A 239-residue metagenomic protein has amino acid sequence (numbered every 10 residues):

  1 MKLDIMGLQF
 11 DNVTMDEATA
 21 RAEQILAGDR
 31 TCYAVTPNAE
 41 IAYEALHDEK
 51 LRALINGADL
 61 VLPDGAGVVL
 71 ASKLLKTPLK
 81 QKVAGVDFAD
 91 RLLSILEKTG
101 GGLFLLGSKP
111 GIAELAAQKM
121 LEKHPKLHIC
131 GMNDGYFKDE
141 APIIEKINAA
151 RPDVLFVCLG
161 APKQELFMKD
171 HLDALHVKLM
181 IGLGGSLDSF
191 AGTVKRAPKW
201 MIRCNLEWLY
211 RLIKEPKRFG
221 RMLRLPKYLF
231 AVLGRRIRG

Functional and structural regions predicted by a protein language model:
M1-Q81: N-terminal nucleotide/polyanion-binding subdomain common to many enzyme families
N38-I41, L159-Q164, S186: Short glycine-rich anion-binding loops that position phosphate/pyrophosphate groups of nucleotides and phosphorylated
E49-G57, E165-G185: A short, gly/pro- and small-residue-rich
D59, C130, D153, K178: Conserved acidic residues
G67-S72, L96, R196-G239: A transmembrane-helix-recognition feature enriched in membrane-embedded lipid enzymes and envelope glyco-/phospholipid
S72-K146, A150: Conserved beta-alpha
G135-K138, K178-K214: Short, flexible loop segments at boundaries between secondary-structure elements
I147, R151-F156, A161, V177: Proline-aspartate-enriched helix->loop->beta-strand connector
